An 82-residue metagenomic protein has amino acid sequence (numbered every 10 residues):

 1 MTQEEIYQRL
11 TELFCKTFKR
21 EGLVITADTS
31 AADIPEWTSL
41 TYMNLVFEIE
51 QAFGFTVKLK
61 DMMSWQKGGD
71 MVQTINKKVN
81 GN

Functional and structural regions predicted by a protein language model:
T2-F47, Q51-N82: Phosphopantetheine-dependent thiolation modules in NRPS/PKS and related acyl-activating systems
